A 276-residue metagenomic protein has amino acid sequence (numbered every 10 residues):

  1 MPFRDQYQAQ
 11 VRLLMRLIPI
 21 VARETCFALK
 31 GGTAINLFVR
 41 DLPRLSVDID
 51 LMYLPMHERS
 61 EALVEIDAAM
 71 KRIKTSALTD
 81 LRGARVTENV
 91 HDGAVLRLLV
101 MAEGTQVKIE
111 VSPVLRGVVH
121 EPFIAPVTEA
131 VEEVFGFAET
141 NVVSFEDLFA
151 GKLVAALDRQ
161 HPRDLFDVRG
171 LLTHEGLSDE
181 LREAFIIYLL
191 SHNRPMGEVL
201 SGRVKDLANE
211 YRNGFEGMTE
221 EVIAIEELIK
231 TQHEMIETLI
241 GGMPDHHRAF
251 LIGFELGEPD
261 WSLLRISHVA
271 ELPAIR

Functional and structural regions predicted by a protein language model:
M1-R276: Compositionally biased terminal segments of proteins
